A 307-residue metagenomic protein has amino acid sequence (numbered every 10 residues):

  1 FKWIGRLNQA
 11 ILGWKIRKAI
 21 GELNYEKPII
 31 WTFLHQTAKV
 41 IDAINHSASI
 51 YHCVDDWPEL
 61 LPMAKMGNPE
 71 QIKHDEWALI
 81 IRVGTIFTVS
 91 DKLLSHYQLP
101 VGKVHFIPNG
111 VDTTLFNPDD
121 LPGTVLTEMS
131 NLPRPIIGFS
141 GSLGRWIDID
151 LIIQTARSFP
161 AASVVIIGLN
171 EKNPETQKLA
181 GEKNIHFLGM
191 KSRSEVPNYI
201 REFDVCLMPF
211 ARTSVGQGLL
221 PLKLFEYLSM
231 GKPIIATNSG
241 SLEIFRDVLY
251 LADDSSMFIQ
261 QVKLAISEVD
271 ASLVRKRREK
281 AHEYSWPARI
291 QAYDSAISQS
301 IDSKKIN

Functional and structural regions predicted by a protein language model:
W14-G21, G67-I86: Membrane-proximal helix-turn-helix segments that form the acceptor-binding/catalytic region of lipid-linked
P62-K65, V111-E128, Q177: Acidic anion/phosphate-binding donor-loop and adjacent secondary structure in glycosyltransferase catalytic cores
V89-K92, I107-G110, D119, F203: Carbohydrate-associated surface elements
M129-I147, I152-A156, I167: Conserved donor-binding/catalytic core segment of Leloir-type glycosyltransferases
G168, P174-I200: Nucleotide-activated donor-binding/catalytic signature segment of Leloir-type glycosyltransferases, i.e., the conserved
S194-Y199, C206-L228, I235-D247: Nucleotide-sugar-dependent
V248-M257, K263-D270: Conserved acidic donor-binding segment of nucleotide-sugar-dependent glycosyltransferases
D270-S300: A charged, aromatic-enriched C-terminal amphipathic alpha-helix characteristic of glycosyltransferases across folds
